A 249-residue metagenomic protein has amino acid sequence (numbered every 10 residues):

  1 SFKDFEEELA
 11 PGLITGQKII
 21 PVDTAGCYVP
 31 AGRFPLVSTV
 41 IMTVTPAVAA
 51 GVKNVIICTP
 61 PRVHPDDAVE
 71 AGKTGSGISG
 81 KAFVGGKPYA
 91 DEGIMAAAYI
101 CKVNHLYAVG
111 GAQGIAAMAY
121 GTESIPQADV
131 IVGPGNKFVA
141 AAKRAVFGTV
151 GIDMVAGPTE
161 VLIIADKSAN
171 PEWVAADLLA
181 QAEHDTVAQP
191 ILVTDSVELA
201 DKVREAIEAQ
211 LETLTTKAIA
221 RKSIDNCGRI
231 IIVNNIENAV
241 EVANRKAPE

Functional and structural regions predicted by a protein language model:
S1-L36: N-terminal Rossmann NAD(P)-binding subdomain characteristic of aldehyde/semialdehyde dehydrogenases
A10-G12, R62-H64, Y89, V109-A117: Short acidic loop-to-helix transition motifs that present clustered carboxylates
S38-G51, A175-Q181: Histidine-anchored nucleotide/phosphate-binding helix
V63-Y89: Intrinsically disordered, low-complexity terminal tails and inter-domain linkers enriched for S/T/G/P/D/E
Y99-Q189: Conserved NAD(P)+-binding/catalytic subdomain of aldehyde/semialdehyde dehydrogenases
V155-L162, H184-A200, E205-V233: Flexible, acidic loop-helix segments that line cofactor/substrate-binding pockets
I224-E249: Conserved C-terminal structural/oligomerization subdomain of aldehyde/semialdehyde dehydrogenase
